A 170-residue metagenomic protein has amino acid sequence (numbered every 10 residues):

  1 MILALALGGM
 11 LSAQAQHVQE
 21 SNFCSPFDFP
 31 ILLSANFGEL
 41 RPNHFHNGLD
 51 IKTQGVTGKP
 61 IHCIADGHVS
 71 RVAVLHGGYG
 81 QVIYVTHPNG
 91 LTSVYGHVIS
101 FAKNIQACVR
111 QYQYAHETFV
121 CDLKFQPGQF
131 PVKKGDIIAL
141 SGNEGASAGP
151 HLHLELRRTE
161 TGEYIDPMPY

Functional and structural regions predicted by a protein language model:
M1-G9: Bacterial N-terminal signal peptides
A13-V82, T86-L91, F101, T118-F119 (+4 more regions): Surface-exposed, glycine-biased beta-strand/turn segments
G96, N104-P131: Aromatic/His-enriched, Gly/Pro-containing loop or helix-boundary segments that lie immediately adjacent to catalytic
L152-T161: A short hydrophobic beta-strand segment most commonly corresponding to one strand of the jelly-roll/cupin
